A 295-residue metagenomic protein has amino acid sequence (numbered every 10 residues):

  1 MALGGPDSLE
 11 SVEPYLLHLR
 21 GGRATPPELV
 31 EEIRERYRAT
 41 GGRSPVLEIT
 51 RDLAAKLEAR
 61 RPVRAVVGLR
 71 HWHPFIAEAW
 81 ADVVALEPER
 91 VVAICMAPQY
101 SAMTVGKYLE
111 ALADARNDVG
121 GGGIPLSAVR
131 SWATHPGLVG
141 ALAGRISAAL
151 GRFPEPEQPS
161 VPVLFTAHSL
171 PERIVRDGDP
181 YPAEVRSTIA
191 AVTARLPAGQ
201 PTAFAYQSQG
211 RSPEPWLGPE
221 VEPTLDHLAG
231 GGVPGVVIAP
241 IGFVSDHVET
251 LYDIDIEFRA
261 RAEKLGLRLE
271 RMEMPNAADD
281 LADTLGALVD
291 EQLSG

Functional and structural regions predicted by a protein language model:
M1-G295: Active-site-proximal alpha-helix that buttresses catalytic centers in soluble enzyme cores
